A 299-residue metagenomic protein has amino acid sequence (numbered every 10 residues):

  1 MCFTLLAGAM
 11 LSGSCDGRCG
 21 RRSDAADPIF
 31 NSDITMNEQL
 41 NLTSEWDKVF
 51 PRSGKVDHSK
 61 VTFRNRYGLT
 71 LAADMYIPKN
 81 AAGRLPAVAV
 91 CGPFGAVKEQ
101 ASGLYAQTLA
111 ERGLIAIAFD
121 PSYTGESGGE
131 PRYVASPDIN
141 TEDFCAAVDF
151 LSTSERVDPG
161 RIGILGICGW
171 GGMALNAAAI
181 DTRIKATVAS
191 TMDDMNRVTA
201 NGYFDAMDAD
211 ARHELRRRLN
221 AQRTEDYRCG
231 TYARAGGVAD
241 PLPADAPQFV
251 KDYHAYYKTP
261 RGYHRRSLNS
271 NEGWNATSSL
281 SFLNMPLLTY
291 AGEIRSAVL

Functional and structural regions predicted by a protein language model:
E38-G83: N-terminal cap/lid segment of alpha/beta-hydrolase-fold proteins
R84-P93: Short beta-strand element of the alpha/beta-hydrolase
G95-Q107, P121: The serine-hydrolase catalytic nucleophile loop
T108-G128: Conserved alpha/beta-hydrolase
V134-E155: Alpha/beta-hydrolase active-site loop
E155-C168: Alpha/beta-hydrolase fold nucleophile elbow
L175-K258: Alpha/beta-hydrolase-fold enzymes
T224, R228-L299: Serine-hydrolase catalytic core
